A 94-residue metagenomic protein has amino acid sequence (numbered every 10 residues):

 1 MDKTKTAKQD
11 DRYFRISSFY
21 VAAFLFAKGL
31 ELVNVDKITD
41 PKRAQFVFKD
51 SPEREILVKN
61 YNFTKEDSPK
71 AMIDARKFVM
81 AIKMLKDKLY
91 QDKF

Functional and structural regions predicted by a protein language model:
M1-I38: Short, charged/polar N-terminal "headpieces" of proteins
Q9, F14, L57-F94: C-terminal basic regulatory modules in eukaryotic proteins
E31-N34, F48-D50, T64-E66: Generic alpha-helical propensity signal that fires on short helical segments and nearby coil/disordered stretches
K37-D40, L89: Conserved phosphate/metal-binding and DNA-contacting active-site motifs used in DNA phosphodiester-bond processing
T39-P41, K49-K59: Acidic, low-complexity, intrinsically disordered interaction modules
